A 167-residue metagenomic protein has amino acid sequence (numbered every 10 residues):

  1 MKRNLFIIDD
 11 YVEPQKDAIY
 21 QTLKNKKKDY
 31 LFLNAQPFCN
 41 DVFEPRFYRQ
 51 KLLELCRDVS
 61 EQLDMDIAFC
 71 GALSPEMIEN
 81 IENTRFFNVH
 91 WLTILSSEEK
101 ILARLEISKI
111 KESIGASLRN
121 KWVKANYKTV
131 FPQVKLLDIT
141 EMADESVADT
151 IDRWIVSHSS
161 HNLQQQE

Functional and structural regions predicted by a protein language model:
K2-F6, D64: Pre-Walker A (Motif I) flank of P-loop NTPase domains
F6-L23: Glycine-rich phosphate-binding P-loop
Y20-E61: Conserved substrate/cofactor phosphate-moiety recognition/catalytic segment in nucleotide-dependent phosphotransferases
R46-N88: Glycine-rich phosphate-binding loop used to anchor ATP phosphates in small-molecule kinases, encompassing both
R49-L53, D144-I155: Short, amphipathic alpha-helical "lid/cap" segments that border enzyme active or binding sites
R85-L105: Conserved phosphate-donor/acceptor-positioning beta-strand/loop module used by diverse small-molecule
R104-K111, W154: Conserved AAA+ ATPase "sensor/coupling" helix adjacent to the nucleotide-binding pocket
K111-T150, N162-E167: Small-molecule kinase domains that catalyze NTP-dependent phosphoryl transfer to phosphate-bearing small molecules
